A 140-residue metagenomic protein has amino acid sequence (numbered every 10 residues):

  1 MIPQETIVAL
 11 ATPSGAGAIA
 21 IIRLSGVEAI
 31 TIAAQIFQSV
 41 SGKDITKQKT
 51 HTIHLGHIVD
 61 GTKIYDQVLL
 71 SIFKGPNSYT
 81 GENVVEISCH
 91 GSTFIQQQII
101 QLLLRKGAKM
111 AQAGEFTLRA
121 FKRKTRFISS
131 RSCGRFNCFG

Functional and structural regions predicted by a protein language model:
M1-G140: A glycine-rich (often HGG/GG-containing) alpha/beta subdomain
